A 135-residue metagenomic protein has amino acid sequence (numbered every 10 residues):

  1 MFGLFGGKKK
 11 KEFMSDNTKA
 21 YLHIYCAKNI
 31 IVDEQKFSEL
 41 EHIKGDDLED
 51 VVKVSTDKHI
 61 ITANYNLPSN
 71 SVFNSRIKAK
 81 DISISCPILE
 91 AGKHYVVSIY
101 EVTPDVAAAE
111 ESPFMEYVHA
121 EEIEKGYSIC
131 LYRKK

Functional and structural regions predicted by a protein language model:
M1-K135: Short loop/turn and low-complexity linker motifs enriched in small/turn-promoting residues
